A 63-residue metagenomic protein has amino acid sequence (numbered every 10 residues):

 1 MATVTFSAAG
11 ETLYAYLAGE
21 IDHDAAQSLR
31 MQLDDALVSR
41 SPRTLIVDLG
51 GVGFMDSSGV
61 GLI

Functional and structural regions predicted by a protein language model:
M1-Y16: Short beta-strand/loop segment at the start of cytosolic alpha/beta domains
E20-I63: Amphipathic alpha-helical interaction surfaces in cytosolic regulatory modules
